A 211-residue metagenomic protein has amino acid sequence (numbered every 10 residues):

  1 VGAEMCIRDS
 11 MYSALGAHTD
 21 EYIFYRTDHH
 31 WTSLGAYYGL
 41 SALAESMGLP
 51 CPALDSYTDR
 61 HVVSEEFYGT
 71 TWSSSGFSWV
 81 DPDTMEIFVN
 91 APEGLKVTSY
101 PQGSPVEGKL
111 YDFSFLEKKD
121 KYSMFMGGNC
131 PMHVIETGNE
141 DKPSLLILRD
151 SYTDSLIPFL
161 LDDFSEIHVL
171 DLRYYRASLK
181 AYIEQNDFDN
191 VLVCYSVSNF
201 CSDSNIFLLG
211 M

Functional and structural regions predicted by a protein language model:
A3-E4, R8-M211: Extracellular glycan-modifying ectodomains
